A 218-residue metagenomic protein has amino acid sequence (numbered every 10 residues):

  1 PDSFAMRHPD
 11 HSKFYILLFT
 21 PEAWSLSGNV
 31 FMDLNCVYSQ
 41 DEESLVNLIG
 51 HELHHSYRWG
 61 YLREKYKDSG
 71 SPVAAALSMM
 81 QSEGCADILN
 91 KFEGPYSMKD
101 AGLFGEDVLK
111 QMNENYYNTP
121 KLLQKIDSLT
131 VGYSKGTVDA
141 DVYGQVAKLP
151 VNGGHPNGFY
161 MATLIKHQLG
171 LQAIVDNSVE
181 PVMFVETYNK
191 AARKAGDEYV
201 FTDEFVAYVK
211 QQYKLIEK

Functional and structural regions predicted by a protein language model:
P1-S27, E43: Auxiliary, metal-adjacent structural segments of Zn-dependent hydrolase domains
F4, Y61-L129, K194-T202: Post-HExxH zinc-binding segment in Zn-dependent metallohydrolases
F4-I16, S97-G105, Q172-V179: Surface-exposed patches in mature extracellular/periplasmic domains of secreted proteins
Y15-M32, H54-Y66: A short mid-domain helix/strand-loop element embedded in enzyme catalytic domains that forms or borders the active-site
L34-I49: Short pre-active-site segment immediately N-terminal to the catalytic Zn-binding motif
E42-V46, A75, M79-S82, V151-F159 (+1 more regions): Solvent-exposed, acidic/flexible segments
I49-R58, C85: Active-site His/Glu-centered metal-binding helix of metallohydrolases
Q111-K218: Pan-zinc metallopeptidase signature
